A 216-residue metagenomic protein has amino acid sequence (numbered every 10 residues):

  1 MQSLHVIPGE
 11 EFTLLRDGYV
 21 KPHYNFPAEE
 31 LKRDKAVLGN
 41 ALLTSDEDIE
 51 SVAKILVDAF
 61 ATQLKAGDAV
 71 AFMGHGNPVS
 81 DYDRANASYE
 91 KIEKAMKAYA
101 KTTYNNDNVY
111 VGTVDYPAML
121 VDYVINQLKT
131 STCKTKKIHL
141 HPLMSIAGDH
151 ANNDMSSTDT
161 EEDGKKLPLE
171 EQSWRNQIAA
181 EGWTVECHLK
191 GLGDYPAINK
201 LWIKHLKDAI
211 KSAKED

Functional and structural regions predicted by a protein language model:
M1-D216: Extended amphipathic ligand-handling, pore-lining, and cofactor/metal-binding catalytic surfaces
